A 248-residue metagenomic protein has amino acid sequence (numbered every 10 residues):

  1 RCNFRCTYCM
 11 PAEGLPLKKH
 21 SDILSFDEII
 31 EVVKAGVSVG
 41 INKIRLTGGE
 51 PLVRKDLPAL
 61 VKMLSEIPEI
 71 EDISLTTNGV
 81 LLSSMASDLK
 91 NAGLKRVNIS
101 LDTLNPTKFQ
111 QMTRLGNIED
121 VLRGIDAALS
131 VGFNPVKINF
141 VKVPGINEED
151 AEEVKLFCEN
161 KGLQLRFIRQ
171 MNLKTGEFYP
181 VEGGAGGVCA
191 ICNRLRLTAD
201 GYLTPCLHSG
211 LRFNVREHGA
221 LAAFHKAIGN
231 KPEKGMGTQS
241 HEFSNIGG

Functional and structural regions predicted by a protein language model:
R1-L24: Canonical Radical SAM [4Fe-4S] cluster-binding loop centered on the CxxxCxxC motif and its immediate flanking residues
R1-R5, E50, C192: Cysteine-centered iron-sulfur cluster-binding motifs in ferredoxin-type domains/subunits of redox enzymes
R5, N78, D200-G201: Residue-level recognition of short loop/turn positions
G14-K19, N105-M112, G176-E177: A short acidic, helix-capping loop that chelates divalent metal ions and anchors anionic groups
I23-L46, E50-V143, E148: Radical SAM/AdoMet-radical enzyme domain recognition
G132-K137, K161-F167: Short, structured loop/turn "capping" segments at alpha-beta junctions
E148-L163: Basic phosphate/pyrophosphate-binding loop/patch that engages nucleotide-derived ligands
F167-G248: Accessory C-terminal segments flanking Radical SAM cores
